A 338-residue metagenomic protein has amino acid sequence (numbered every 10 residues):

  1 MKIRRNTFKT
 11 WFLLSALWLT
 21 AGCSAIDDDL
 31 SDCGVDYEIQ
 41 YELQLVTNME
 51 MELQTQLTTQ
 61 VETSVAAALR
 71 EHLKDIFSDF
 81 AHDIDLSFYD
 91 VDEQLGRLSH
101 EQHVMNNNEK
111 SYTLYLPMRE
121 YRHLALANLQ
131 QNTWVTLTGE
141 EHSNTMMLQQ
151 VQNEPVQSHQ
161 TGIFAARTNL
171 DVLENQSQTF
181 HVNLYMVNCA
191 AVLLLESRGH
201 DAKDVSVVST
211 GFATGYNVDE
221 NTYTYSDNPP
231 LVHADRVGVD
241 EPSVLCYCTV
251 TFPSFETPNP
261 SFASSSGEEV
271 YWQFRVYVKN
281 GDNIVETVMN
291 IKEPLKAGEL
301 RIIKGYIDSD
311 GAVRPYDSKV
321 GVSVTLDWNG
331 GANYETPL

Functional and structural regions predicted by a protein language model:
K2-F12: Bacterial N-terminal signal peptides that target proteins for export
L19-G22: C-terminal motif of bacterial Sec signal peptides marking the signal peptidase cleavage site
A25-R122, A297-L338: Acidic/polar, low-complexity intrinsically disordered N-terminal segments immediately downstream of a Sec signal
E38-E42, D85, R122-L124, T179-H181 (+4 more regions): Beta-strand secondary-structure signal
Q44-V46, N128, E196-R198: Solvent-exposed residues in well-ordered beta-strands and their adjoining turns, especially edge/terminal strands
R70-L137, K203-E299, Y334-L338: Tryptophan-paired
V104-N108, Q130-T179, G281-A312: Structured interaction patches on ligand/partner-binding surfaces of diverse proteins
N153-V244: A sequence/structural signal for flexible, mid-protein segments enriched in small/helix-disrupting residues
